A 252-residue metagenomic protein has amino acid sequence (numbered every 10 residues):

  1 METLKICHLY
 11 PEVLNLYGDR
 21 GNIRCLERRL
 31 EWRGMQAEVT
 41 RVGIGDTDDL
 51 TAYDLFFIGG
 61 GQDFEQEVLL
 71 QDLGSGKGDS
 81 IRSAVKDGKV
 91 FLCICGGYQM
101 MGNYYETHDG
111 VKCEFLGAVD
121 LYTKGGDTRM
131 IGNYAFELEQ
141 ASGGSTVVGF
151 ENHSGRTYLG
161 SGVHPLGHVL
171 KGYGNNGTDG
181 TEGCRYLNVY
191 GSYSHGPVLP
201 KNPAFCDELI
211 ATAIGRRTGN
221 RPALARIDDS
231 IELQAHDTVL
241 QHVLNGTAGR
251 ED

Functional and structural regions predicted by a protein language model:
M1-D87, P200-D252: N-terminal beta1-alpha1 cap of cysteine-dependent amidohydrolase-like domains
E2-L4, S142-V147, R185-Y190: Beta-strand-turn-beta hairpins that frame and shape the catalytic cleft of phosphate-ester-processing enzymes
Y10-E12, S154-R156, G196-V198: Glycine-rich beta-alpha junction loops
V39-R41, A118, G149-E151, V189-G191: Conserved beta-strand scaffold positions in the cores of enzyme catalytic domains, especially in NTP/NDP-utilizing
L55-G59, L92, G191-Y193: Structural motif
D63-L138: Cysteine-nucleophile active-site neighborhood
D109-E182: Pocket-forming structural segment of enzyme catalytic cores
N176-T212: A glycine-centered loop/beta-turn motif at secondary-structure junctions
